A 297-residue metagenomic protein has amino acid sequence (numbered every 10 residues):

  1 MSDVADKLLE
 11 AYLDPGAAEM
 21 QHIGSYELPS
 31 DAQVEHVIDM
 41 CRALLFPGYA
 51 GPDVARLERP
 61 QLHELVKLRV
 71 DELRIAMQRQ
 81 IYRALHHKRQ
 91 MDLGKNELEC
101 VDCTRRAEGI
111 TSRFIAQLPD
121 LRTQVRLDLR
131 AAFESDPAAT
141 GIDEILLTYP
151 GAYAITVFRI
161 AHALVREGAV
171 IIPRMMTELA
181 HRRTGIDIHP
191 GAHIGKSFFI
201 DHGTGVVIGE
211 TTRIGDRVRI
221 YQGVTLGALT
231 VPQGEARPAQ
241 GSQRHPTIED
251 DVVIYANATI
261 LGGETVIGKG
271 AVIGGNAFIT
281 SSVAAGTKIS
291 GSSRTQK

Functional and structural regions predicted by a protein language model:
M1-M175: Terminal amphipathic alpha-helical/low-complexity segments used for targeting or macromolecular assembly
L164-K196: Short, conserved active-site entrance elements at the starts or edges of catalytic domains
I186, V206, T259-I260: Glycine-rich beta-solenoid repeat tracts in large extracellular/virion proteins
H193, R213, A284: Residue-level recognition of oxygen-bearing side chains
I200-I208: Glycine-rich phosphate-binding loop
V207, T211-R213, R217-R219: Alpha-helical transmembrane segments of helical membrane proteins, especially in multi-pass transport, channel
D216-K297: Glycine-rich hexapeptide-repeat left-handed beta-helix
